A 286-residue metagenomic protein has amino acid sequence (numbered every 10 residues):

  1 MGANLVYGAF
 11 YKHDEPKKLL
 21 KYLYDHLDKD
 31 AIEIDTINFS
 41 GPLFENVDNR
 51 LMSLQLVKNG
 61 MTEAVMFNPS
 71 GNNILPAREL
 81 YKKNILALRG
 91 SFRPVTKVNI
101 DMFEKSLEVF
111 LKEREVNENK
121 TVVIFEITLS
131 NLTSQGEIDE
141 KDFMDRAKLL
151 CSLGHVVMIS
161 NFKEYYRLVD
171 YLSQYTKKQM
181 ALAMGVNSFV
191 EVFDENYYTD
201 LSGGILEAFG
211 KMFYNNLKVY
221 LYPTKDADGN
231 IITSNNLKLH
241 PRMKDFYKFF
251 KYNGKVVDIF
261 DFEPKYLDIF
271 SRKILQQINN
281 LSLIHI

Functional and structural regions predicted by a protein language model:
M1-I284: Nucleotidyltransferase catalytic core that binds NTPs
